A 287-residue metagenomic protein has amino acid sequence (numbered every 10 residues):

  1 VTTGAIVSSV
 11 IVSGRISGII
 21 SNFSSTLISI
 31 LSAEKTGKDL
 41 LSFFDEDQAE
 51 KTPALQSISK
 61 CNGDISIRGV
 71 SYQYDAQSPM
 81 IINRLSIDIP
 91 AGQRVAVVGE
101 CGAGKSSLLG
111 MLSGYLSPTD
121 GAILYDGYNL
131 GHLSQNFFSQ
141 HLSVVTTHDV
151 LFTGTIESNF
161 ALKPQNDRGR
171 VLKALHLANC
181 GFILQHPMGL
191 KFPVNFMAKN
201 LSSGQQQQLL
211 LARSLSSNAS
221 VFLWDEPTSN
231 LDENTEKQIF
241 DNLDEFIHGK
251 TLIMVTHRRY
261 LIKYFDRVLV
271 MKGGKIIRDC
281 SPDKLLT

Functional and structural regions predicted by a protein language model:
I16-F43: Cytosolic ends of transmembrane helices, especially the final helix of ABC transmembrane type-1 domains
F44-Q93, N129-G131, E245-H248: Primarily ABC-family ATPase nucleotide-binding module
S113: Helix-to-loop junction immediately C-terminal to a conserved catalytic motif
G121-Y128, F138: Conserved ABC transporter NBD signature motif
D149-P193, N218: Conserved "ABC signature" C-loop
F222-E226: Catalytic Walker B motif of ABC-type/P-loop ATPase nucleotide-binding domains
